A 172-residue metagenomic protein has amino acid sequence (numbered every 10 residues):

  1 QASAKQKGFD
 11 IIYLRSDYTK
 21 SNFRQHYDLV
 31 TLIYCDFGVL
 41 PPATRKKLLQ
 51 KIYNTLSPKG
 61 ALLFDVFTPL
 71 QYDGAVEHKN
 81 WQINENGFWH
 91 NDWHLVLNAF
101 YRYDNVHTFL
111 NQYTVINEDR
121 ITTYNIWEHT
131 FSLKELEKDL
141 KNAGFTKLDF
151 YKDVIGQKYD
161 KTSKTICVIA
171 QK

Functional and structural regions predicted by a protein language model:
Q1-A4: Conserved SAM-binding loop
Q6-F23: Conserved SAM-binding strand-loop segment of SAM-dependent methyltransferases
V30-L32: Hydrophobic beta-strand segment of the Class I
Y34-G38: Short catalytic micro-motifs in class I SAM-dependent methyltransferases
K46-A61: A short glycine-rich, Lys/Arg-flanked "PGG" loop and its adjoining helix->strand segment in the class I
L62-L63, K147: A short hydrophobic/small-residue beta-strand
L63-E135: SAM-dependent methyltransferase
W127-K172: C-terminal lobe and adjacent flexible extensions of AdoMet/dcAdoMet transferase-like proteins
